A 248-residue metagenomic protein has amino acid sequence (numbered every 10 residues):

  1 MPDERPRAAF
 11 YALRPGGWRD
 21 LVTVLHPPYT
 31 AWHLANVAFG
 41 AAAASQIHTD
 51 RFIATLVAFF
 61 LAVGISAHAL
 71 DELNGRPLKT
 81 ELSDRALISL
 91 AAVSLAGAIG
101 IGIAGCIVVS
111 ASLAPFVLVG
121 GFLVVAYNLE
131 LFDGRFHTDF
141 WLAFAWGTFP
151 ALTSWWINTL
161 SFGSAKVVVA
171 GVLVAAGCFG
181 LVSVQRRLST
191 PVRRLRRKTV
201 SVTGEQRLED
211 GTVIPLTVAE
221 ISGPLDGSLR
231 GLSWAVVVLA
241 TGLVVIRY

Functional and structural regions predicted by a protein language model:
M1-E81, A86-V124, F144-Y248: Hydrophobic alpha-helical transmembrane segments
L129-W141: Membrane-helix interface "capping/anchor" motifs
